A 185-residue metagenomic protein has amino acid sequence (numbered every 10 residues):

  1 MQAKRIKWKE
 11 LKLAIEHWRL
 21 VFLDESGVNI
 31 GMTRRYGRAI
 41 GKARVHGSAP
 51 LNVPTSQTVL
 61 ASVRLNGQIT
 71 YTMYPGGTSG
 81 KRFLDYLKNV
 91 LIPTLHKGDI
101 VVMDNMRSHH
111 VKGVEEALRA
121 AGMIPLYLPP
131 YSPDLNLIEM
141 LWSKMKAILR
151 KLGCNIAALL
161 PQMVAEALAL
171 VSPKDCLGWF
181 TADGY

Functional and structural regions predicted by a protein language model:
M1-Y185: Short functional hotspots at interaction and active-site rims
